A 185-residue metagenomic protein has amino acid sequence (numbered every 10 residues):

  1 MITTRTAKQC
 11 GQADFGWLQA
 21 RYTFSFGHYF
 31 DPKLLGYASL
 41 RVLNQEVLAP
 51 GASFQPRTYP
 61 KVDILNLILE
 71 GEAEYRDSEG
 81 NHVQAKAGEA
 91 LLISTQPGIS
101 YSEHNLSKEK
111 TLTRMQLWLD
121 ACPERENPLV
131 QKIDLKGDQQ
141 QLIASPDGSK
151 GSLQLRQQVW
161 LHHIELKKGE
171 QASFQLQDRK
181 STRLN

Functional and structural regions predicted by a protein language model:
T4-D14, R21-D31, R41-Y59, L69-R76 (+4 more regions): Conserved short histidine dyad/triad with adjacent acidic residue
T95-R125: Ligand-binding loop in jelly-roll beta-barrel domains
S102-H104, R125-I133, S152-R156, S173-L176: A short secondary-structure junction signal
T113-G148, S152: A contiguous pocket-lining binding segment that forms or flanks enzyme active sites
T182-N185: Conserved small/polar residues in nucleotide/adenosyl-binding loops
